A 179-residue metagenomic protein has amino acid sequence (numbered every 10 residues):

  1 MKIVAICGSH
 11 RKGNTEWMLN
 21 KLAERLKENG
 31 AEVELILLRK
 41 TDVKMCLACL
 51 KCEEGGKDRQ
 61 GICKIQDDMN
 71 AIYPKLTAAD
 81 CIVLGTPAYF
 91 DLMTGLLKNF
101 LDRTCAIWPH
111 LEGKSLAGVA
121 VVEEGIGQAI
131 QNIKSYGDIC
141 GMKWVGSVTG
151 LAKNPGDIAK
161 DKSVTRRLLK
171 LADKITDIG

Functional and structural regions predicted by a protein language model:
M1-T86, D91-N99, A106, I158-G179: N-terminal beta1-alpha1-beta2 submodule of the flavodoxin-like/Rossmannoid cofactor-binding fold
V4-A5, S115-L116, N154: A short, mixed-charge helix-start or loop-turn motif at secondary-structure junctions
R39, G85, V122, G150-L151: Conserved residues at the C-terminal ends of beta-strands
C63-Y73, S115-A120, M142-L151, T176-G179: Short, surface-exposed, charge-dense and proline/glycine-enriched linear segments
T94-G95, A106-G150: Short, glycine-/small-residue-rich phosphate/pyrophosphate-handling segment
Y136-D138, N154, K174-I175: Alpha-helical membrane-embedding segments and immediately adjacent membrane-interface amphipathic helices
A152-I158: A short acidic, helix-capping loop that chelates divalent metal ions and anchors anionic groups
